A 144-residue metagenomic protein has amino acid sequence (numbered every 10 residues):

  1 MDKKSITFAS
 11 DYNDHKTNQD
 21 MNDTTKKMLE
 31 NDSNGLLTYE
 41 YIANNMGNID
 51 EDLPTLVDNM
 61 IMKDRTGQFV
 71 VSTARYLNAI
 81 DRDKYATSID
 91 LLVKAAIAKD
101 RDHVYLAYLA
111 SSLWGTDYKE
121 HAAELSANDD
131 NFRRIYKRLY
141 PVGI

Functional and structural regions predicted by a protein language model:
D2-I6, D117-I144: Eukaryotic acidic, Ser/Thr-rich intrinsically disordered low-complexity regions
D2-M60, Q68-F69: N-terminal alpha-helical scaffold/docking segments in eukaryotic complex subunits
I6-N13, G35-N48, V70-R82, H103-L113 (+1 more regions): Structural detector for internal amphipathic alpha-helices that build alpha-solenoid repeat scaffolds
N18-K26, N48-M60, R82-K94, T116-L125: Amphipathic alpha-helical scaffolding segments comprising HEAT/armadillo-like alpha-solenoid repeats
T25-E30, Y39-A43, D58-M62, A74-N78 (+3 more regions): Amphipathic alpha-helical repeat scaffolds
I61-R65, A98, N128: Structural signature of alpha-solenoid helical repeat scaffolds
T66-G67, K99-D100, F132-I135: Short, mixed-charge aromatic SLiMs
D102-H103, Y118: N-terminal alpha-helical segment
